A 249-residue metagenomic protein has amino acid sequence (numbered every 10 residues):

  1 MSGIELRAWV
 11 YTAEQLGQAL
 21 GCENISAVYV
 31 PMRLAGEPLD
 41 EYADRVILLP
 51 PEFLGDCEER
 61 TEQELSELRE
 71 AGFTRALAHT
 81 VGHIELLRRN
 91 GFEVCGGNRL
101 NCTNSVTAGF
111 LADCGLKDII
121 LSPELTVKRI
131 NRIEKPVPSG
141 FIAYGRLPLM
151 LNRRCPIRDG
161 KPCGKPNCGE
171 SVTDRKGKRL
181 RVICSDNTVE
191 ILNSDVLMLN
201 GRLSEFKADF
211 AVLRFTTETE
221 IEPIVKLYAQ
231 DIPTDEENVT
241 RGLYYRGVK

Functional and structural regions predicted by a protein language model:
M1-F110, C114-K249: Active-site pocket-lining/capping segments in soluble small-molecule metabolic enzymes
